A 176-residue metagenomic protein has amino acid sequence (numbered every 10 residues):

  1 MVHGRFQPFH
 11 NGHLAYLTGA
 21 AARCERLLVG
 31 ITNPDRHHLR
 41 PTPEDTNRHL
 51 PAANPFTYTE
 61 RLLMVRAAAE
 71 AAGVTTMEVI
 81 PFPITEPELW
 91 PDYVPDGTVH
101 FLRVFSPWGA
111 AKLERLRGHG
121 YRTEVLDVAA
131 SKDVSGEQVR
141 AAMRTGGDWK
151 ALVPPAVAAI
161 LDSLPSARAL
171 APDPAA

Functional and structural regions predicted by a protein language model:
M1-A176: Nucleotidyltransferase catalytic core that binds NTPs
